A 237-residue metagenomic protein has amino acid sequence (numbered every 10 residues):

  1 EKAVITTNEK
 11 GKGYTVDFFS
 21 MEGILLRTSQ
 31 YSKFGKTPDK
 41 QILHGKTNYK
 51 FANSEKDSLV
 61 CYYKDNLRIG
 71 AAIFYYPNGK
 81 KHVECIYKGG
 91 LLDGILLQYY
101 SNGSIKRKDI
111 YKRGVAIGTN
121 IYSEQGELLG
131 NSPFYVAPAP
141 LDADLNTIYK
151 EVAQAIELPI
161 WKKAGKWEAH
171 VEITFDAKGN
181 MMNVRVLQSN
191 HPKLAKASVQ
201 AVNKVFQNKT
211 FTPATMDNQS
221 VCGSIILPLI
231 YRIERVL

Functional and structural regions predicted by a protein language model:
E1-E172, D176-C222, L227-L237: Glycine/tyrosine- and acidic-biased, solvent-exposed loop/turn segments at the edges of beta-strands
